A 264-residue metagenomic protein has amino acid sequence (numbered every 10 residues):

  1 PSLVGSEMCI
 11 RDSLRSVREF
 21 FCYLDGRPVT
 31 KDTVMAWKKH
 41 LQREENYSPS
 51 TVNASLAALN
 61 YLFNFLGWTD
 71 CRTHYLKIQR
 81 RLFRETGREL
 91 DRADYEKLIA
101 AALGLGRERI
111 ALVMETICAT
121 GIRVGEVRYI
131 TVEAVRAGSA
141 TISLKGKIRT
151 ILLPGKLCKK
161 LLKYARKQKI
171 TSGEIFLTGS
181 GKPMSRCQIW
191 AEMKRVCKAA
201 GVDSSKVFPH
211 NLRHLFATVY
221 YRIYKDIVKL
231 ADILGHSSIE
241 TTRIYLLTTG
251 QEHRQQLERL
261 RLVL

Functional and structural regions predicted by a protein language model:
P1-G5: Single conserved hydrophobic/aromatic residue that forms the stacking wall/gate of nucleotide- or nucleobase-binding
S6-E7, R11-L264: Conserved catalytic core of the tyrosine transesterase superfamily
